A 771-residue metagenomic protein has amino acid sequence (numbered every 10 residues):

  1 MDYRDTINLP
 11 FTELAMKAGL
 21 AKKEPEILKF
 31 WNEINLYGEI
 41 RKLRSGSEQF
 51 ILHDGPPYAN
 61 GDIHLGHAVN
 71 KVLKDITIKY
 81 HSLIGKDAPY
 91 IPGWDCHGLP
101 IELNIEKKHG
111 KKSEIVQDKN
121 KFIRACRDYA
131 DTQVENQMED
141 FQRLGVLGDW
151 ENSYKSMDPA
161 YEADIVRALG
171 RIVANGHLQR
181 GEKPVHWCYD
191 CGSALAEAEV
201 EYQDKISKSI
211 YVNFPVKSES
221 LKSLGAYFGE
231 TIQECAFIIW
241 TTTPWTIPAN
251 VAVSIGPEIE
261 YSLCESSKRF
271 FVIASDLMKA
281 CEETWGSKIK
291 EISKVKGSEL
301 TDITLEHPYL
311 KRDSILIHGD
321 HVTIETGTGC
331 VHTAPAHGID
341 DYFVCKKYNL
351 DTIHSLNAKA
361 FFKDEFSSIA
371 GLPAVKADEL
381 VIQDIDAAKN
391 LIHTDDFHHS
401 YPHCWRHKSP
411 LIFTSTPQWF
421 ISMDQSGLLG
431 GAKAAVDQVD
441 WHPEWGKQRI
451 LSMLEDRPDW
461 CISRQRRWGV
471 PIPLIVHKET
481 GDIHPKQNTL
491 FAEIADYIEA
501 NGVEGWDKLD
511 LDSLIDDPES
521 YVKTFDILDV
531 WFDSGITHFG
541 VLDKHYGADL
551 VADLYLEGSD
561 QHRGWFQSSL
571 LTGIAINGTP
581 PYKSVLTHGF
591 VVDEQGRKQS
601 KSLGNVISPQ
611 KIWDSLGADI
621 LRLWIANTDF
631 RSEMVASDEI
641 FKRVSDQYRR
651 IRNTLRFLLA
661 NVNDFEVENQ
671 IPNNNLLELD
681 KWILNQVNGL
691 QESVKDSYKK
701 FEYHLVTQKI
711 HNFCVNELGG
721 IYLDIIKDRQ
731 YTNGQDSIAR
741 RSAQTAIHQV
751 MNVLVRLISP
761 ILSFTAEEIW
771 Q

Functional and structural regions predicted by a protein language model:
M1-K268, A334-K347, D351-F366, N390-G430 (+6 more regions): N-terminal, positively charged nucleic-acid-binding surface of large information/translation enzymes
M1-S47, P89, S293, L391 (+6 more regions): Basic, alpha-helical terminal appendages of large translation-related enzymes
L9-L14, G55-I63, K119-I123, G148-K155 (+10 more regions): Glycine- and acidic
L28, V173-K205, K279-L300, Q487-P518 (+2 more regions): Amphipathic alpha-helical
G66-I78, K86, W94-D95, Y161-D164 (+7 more regions): Structured ligand/cofactor/substrate-binding pocket environments in proteins
K79-D87, K108-K119, E139, R143-G148 (+14 more regions): Secondary-structure transition/capping motifs at alpha-helix termini and the adjoining loop/turn into the next element
D140-V146, A160-S193, A198-V200, K205-Y211 (+7 more regions): Helix-rich, typically C-terminal accessory recognition domains appended to large enzymatic cores
A194-E201, S207-S209, P215-A236, P458-W460 (+8 more regions): Flexible, glycine/threonine-enriched loop-and-boundary segments that flank and lead into catalytic domains of large
